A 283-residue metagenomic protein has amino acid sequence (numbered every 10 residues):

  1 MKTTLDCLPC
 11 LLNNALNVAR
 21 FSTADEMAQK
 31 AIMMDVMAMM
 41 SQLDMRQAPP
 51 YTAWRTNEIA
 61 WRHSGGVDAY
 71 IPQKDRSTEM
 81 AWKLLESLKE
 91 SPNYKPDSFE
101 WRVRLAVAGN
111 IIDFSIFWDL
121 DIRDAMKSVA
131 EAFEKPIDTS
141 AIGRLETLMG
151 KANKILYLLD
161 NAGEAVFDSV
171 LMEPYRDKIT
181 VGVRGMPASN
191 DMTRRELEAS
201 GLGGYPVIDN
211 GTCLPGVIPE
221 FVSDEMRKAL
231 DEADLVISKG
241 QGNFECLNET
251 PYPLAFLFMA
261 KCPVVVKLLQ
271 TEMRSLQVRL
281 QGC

Functional and structural regions predicted by a protein language model:
M1-A152: Electropositive, gly/pro-rich neighborhoods at or near active sites that engage anionic ligands
D113-S115, E164-F167, A188-N190, C246: Short, well-ordered, mixed-charge alpha-helical segments that flank or form enzyme active sites
I137-D138, N161, V217-F221: A general structural motif
D138-I142, D168, V222, G240: Amphipathic coiled-coil/heptad-repeat helices and related helical stalk/stem segments that mediate oligomerization
L145-E146, S169-R176, R194, M226-R227 (+1 more regions): Short amphipathic alpha-helical segments and helix-helix/interface helices
I155-L156: Conserved beta-strand elements of the Class I
N161-V181: Histidine-anchored nucleotide/phosphate-binding helix
V183-S189, T193-C283: C-terminal functional extensions of proteins
